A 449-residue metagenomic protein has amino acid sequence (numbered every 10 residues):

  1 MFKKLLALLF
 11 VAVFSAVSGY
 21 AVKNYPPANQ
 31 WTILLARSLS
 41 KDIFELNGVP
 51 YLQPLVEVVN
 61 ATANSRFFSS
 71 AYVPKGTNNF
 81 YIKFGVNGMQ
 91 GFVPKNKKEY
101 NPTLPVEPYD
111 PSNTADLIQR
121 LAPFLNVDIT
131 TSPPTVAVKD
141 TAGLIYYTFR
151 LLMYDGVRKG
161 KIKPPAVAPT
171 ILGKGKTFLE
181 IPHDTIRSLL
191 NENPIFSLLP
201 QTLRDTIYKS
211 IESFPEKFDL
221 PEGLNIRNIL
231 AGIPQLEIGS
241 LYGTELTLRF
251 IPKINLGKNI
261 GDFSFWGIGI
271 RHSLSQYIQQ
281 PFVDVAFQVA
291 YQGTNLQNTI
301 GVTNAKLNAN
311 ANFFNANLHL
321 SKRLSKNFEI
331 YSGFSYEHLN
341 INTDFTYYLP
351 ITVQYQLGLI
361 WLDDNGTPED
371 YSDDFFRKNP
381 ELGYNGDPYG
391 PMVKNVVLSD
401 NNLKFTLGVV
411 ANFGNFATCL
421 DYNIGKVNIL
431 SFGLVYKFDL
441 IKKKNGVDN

Functional and structural regions predicted by a protein language model:
V22-P234, G239-L241, G293-N304, N342-V396 (+1 more regions): A subset of solvent-exposed loop/turn segments in beta-rich extracellular surface proteins, enriched in glycine
S70-F80, K95, G243, K258 (+4 more regions): Short loop/turn motifs that connect adjacent beta-strands in outer-membrane beta-barrel proteins
V73, F84, P234-S240, I268-H272 (+5 more regions): Residues on the lipid-exposed face of transmembrane beta-strands in outer-membrane beta-barrel proteins
N78-F80, R227-G232, G261-I268, N308-F314 (+3 more regions): Residues that define the transmembrane beta-barrel architecture of outer-membrane proteins
G88-F92, F250-I254, L274, V289-N295 (+4 more regions): Transmembrane beta-strands of outer-membrane beta-barrel pores
N225-I229, S240-F265, V397-N402, C419-G433: Solvent-exposed loop/turn segments connecting transmembrane beta-strands in outer-membrane beta-barrel proteins
D284-N327, Y331, E337-T343: Outer-membrane beta-barrel translocator/channel fold
V427-N449: Outer-membrane beta-barrel "beta-signal"
